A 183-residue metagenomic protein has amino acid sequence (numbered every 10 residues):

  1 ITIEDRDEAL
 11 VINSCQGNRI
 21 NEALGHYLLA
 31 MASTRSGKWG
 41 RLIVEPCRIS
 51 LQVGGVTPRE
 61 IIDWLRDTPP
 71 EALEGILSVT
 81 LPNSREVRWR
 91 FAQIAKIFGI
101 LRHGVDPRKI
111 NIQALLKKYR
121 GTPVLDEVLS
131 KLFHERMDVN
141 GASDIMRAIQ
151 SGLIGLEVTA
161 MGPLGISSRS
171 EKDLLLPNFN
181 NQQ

Functional and structural regions predicted by a protein language model:
I1-Q183: Extended, highly charged accessory segments
